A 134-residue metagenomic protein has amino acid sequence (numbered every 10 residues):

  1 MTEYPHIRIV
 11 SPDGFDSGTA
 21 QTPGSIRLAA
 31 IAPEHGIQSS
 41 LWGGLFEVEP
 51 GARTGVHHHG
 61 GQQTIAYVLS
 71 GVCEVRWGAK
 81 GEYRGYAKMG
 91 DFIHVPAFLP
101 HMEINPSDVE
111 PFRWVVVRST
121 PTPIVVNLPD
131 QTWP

Functional and structural regions predicted by a protein language model:
M1-S40, G55, N127-P134: A short, N-terminal "cap"/entry segment at the start of jelly-roll beta-barrel domains of the cupin/DSBH fold
I26, W42-G44, T54, T64 (+2 more regions): A generic structural signal for short beta-strands and their flanking turns/coil linkers
R27, G44-G60, A97: Conserved short histidine dyad/triad with adjacent acidic residue
A32-E34, T54-G60, W77, R84-Y86 (+1 more regions): Short histidine-centered beta-strand/loop micro-motifs that create catalytic or ligand/metal-coordination sites
H35-S39, V48-R53, S70-E74: Short, charged/polar surface micro-motifs in flexible loops or helix N-caps
L45-F46, I65, H94, V109-V126: A short hydrophobic beta-strand segment most commonly corresponding to one strand of the jelly-roll/cupin
E49-G51, W77, A87-P106, V117-S119: Conserved metal-binding segment of the jelly-roll/cupin
Q62-M89: A short beta-strand-loop-beta hairpin characteristic of the jelly-roll/cupin
